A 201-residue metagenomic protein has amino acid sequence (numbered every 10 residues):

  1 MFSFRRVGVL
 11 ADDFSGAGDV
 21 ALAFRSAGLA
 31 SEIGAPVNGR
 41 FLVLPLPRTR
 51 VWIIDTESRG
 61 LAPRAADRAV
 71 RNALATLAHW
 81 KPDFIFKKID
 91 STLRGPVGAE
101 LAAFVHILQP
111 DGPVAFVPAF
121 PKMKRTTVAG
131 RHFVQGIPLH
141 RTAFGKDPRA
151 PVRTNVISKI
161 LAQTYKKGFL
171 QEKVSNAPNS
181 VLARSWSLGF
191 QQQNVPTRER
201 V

Functional and structural regions predicted by a protein language model:
F2-P47, R68, V117-K122: N-terminal basic/disordered segments at the start of proteins
F4-R6, A30-G34, R50, A65-A66 (+4 more regions): Cap/lid and interdomain-hinge subdomains that line or gate substrate/regulatory clefts in soluble alpha/beta enzymes
A11, T56-S58, K88-D90: Short glycine-centered, acidic/aromatic-flanked micro-motifs in structured strand/loop junctions that mark active-site
G16, L61, T92-L93: Glycine-/small-residue-rich active-site loops that bind phosphorylated ligands and cofactors
T49-R64: Short, structured active-site "lid" loops
